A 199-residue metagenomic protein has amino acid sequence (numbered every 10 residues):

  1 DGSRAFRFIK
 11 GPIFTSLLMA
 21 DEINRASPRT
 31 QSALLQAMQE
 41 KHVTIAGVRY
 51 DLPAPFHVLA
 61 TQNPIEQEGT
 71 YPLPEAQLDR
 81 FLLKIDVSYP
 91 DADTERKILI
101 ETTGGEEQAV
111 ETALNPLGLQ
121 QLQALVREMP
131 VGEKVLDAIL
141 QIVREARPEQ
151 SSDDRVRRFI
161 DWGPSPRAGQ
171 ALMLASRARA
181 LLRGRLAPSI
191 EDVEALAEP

Functional and structural regions predicted by a protein language model:
D1-I85: Conserved ASCE/P-loop NTPase catalytic core
E22, A26-R29, A33, D91 (+3 more regions): Generic hydrophobic secondary-structure packing signal
N24, F56-V58, N63-Q67, S88-E95 (+2 more regions): Conserved nucleotide-binding/hydrolysis micro-motifs of P-loop NTPases
L35, L59-Q62, P74-L82, R96-I100 (+3 more regions): Conserved protein kinase catalytic domain
M38-H42, F81, I85, Y89 (+2 more regions): Short, well-ordered alpha-helical segments in soluble proteins
L82-T94, V110-A113, E128-V131: Conserved AAA+ ATPase "SRH/arginine-finger" region at the nucleotide-binding site
T102-P199: Basic, amphipathic alpha-helical bundle interface domains used for macromolecular binding and assembly
